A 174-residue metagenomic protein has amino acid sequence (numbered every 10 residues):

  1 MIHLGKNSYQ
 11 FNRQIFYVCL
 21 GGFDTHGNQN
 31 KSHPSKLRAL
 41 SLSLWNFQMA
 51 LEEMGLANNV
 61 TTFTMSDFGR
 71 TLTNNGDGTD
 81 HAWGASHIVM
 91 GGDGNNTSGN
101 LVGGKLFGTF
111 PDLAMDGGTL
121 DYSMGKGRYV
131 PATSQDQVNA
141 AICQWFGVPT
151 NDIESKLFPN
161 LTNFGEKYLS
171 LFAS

Functional and structural regions predicted by a protein language model:
M1-S8: A Trp-anchored, charged/polar loop motif used as the substrate-binding/catalytic surface of acyl/ester-handling
Y9-N12, G22-S174: Feature marks hydrolase-like catalytic cores characterized by long aromatic- and Gly/Pro-rich stretches
C19: Short beta-strand segments
